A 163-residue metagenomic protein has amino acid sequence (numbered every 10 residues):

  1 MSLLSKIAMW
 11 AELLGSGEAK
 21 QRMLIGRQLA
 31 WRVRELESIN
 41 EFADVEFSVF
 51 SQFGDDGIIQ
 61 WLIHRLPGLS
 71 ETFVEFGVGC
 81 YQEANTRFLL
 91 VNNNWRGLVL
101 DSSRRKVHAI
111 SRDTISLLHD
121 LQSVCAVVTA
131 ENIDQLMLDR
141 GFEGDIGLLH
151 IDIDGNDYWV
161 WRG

Functional and structural regions predicted by a protein language model:
M1-A43: Membrane-proximal basic amphipathic "stem/tether" segments
A43-D139, E143-I151: SAM cofactor-binding core of SAM-dependent methyltransferases, primarily the Rossmann-like beta-alpha-beta module
G155-G163: A short, conserved alpha-helix within the catalytic core of class I
